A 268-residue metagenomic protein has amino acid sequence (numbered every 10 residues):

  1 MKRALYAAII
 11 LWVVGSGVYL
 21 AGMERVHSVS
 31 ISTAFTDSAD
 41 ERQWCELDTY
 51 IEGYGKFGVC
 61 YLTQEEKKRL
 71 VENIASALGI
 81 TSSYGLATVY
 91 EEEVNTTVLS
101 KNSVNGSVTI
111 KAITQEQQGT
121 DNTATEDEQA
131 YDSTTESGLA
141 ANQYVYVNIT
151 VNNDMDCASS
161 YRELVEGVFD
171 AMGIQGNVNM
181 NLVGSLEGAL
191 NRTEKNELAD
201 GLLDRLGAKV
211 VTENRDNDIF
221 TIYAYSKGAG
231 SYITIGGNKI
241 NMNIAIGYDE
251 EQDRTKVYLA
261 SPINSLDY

Functional and structural regions predicted by a protein language model:
M1-V108: N-terminal leader/presequence regions that precede the main folded/catalytic core
T49-Y61, A141-T150, K256-P262: Short, hydrophobic/proline-enriched secondary-structure or compact coil segments at domain edges
L62-K68, D156-A158, L190-N196: Short, conserved charged micro-motifs
E72, E163-E166, E197-D200, D204: Solvent-exposed, polar/charged alpha-helical surfaces in well-ordered, non-transmembrane soluble domains, broadly
I74-S82, M172-G173, L202-V210, Y248: Sec/Tat-exported extracytoplasmic proteins
S76-L190: Extracytoplasmic beta-rich ectodomain segments of secreted or membrane-anchored proteins
S185-N238: Intrinsically disordered, low-complexity segments enriched in Gly and acidic/Ser/Thr residues that form flexible
A229-Y268: A cross-kingdom marker for long, charged
